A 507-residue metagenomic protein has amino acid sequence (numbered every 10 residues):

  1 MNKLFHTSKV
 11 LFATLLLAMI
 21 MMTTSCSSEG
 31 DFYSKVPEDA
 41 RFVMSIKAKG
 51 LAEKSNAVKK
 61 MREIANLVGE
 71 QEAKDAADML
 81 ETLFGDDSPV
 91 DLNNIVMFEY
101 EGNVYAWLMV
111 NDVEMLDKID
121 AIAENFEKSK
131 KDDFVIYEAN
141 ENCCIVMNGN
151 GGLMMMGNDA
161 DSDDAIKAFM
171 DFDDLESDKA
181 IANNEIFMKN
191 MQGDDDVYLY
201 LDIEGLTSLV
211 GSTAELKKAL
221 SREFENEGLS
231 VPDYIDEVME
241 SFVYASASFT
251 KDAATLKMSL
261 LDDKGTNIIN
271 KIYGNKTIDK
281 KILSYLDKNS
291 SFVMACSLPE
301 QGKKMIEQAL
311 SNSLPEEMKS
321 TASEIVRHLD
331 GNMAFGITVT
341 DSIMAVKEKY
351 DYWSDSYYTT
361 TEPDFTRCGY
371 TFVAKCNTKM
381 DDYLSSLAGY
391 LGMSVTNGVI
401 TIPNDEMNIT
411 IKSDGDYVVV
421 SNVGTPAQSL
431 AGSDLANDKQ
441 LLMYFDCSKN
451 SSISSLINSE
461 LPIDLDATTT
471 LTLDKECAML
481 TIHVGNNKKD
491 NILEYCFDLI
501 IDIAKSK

Functional and structural regions predicted by a protein language model:
N2-A13: Bacterial N-terminal signal peptides that target proteins for export
F12-T23: Bacterial N-terminal signal peptides
C26-N140, A180-D364, I500-K507: Structural boundary/hinge residues at secondary-structure and domain interfaces
M44, Y137-D171, M294, E406-L435 (+3 more regions): A short, solvent-exposed beta-edge/loop patch
K49, N158-D163, D202-S208, L261-G265 (+5 more regions): Hydrophobic lipid-interacting interfaces of membrane-associated proteins
V90, H328-D382, G389-L391, N397-N408 (+2 more regions): Long compositionally biased, domain-poor regions of proteins
V110-G149, P363-T366, N377-D416, K439-I463: Short Gly/Thr-rich strand-loop-strand
G432-K507: Long, C-terminal catalytic modules of enzymes
